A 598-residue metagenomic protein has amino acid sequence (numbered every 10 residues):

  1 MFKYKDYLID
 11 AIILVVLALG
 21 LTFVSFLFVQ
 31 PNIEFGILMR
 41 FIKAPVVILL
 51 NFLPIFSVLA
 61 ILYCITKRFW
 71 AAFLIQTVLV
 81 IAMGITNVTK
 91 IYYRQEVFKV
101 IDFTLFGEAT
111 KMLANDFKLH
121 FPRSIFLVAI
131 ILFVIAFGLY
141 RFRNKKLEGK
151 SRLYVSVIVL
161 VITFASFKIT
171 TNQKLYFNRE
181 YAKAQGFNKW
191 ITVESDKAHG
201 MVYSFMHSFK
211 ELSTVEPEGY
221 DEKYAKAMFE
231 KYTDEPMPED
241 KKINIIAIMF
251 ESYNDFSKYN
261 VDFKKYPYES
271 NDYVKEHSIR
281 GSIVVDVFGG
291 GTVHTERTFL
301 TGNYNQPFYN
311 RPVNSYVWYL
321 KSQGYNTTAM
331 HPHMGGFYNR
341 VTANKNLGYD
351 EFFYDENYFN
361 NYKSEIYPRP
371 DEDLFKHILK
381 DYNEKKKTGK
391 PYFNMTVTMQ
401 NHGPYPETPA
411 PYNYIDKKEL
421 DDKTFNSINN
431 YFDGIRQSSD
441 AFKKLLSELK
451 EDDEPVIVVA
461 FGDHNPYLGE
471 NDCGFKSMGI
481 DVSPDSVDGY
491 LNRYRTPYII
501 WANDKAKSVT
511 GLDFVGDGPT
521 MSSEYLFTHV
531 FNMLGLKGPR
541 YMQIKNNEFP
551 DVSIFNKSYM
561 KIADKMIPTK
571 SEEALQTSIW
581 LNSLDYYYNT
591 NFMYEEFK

Functional and structural regions predicted by a protein language model:
M1-T192: Transmembrane and membrane-interface helices of multi-pass, inner-membrane envelope-modifying transferases
P45, S57-V58, D240-K242, D452-E454: Short hydrophobic "helix-edge" motifs at membrane interfaces and signal-peptide entry regions
T89, D116-H120, A136, Y140 (+8 more regions): Short secondary-structure junctions and interdomain/linker hinges
R94, F103-A114, Y203-T214, E218 (+2 more regions): Short alpha-helical interface patches
V100, T192-M201, D286-G290, R369: Membrane-interface micro-motifs in multi-pass membrane enzymes
F103-F106, A198-F205, E222, Y268 (+2 more regions): Alpha-helix initiation and N-capping motif
I169-A247: Membrane-interface segments at or immediately adjacent to transmembrane helices that form the boundary between
E230-D240, A247-F250, D255-K598: Solvent-exposed soluble domains appended to multi-pass membrane proteins
